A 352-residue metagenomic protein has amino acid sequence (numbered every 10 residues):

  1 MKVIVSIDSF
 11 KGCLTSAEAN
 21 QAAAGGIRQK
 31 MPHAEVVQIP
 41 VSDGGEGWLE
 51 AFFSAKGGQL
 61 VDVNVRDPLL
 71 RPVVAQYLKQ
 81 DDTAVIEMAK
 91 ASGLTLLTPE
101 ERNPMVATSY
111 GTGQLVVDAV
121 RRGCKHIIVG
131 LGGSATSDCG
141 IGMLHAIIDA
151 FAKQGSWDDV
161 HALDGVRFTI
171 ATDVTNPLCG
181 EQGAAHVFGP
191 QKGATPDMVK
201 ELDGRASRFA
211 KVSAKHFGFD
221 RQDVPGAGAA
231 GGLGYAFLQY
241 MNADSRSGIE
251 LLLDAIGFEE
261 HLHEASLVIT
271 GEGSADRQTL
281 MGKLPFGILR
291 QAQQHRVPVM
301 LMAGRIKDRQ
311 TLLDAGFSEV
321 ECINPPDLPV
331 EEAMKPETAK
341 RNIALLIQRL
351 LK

Functional and structural regions predicted by a protein language model:
K2-L131, A135-K352: N-terminal loops that bind phosphate or other acidic moieties and the adjacent beta-alpha structural core
